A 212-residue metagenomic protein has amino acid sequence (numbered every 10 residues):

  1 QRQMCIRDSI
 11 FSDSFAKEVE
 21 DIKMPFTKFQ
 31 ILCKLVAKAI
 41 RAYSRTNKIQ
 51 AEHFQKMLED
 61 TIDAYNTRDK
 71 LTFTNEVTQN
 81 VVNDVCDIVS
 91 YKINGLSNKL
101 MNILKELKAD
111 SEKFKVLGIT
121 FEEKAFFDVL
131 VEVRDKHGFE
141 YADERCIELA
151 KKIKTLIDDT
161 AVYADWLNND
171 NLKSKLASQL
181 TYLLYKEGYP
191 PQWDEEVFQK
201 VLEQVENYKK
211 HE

Functional and structural regions predicted by a protein language model:
R2-I6: Short, small-residue-biased leader/transition segments that mark boundaries at the very start of proteins
I10-N171, K175-E212: Extended, charged helical/alpha-beta scaffold domains that provide interaction surfaces
